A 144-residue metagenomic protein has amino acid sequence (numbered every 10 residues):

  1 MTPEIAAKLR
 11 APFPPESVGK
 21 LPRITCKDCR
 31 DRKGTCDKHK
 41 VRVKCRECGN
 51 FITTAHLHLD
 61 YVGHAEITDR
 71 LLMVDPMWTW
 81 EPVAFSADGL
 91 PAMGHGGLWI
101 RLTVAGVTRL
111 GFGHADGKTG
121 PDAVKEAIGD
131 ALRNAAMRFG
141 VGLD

Functional and structural regions predicted by a protein language model:
M1-L59: N-terminal, Lys/Arg- and Ser/Thr-rich interaction peptides
P3, V41-V43, N50-L57, V62-D144: Positively charged, aromatic-enriched nucleic acid-contacting surfaces
